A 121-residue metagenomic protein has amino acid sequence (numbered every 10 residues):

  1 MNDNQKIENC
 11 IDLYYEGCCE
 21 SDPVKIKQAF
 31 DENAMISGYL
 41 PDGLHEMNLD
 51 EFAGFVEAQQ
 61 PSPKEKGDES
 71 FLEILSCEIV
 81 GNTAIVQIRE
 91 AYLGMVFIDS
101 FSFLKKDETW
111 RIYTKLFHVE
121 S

Functional and structural regions predicted by a protein language model:
M1-E32: Short, low-complexity N-terminal intrinsically disordered segments enriched in polar/charged residues
D3-Q5, E16, D42-H45, S100: Alpha-helical interaction segments
K6, M35-L40, H45-M95: Surface-exposed, charged secondary-structure patches
V96-S121: Short beta-strand edge/turn micro-motifs at domain boundaries
